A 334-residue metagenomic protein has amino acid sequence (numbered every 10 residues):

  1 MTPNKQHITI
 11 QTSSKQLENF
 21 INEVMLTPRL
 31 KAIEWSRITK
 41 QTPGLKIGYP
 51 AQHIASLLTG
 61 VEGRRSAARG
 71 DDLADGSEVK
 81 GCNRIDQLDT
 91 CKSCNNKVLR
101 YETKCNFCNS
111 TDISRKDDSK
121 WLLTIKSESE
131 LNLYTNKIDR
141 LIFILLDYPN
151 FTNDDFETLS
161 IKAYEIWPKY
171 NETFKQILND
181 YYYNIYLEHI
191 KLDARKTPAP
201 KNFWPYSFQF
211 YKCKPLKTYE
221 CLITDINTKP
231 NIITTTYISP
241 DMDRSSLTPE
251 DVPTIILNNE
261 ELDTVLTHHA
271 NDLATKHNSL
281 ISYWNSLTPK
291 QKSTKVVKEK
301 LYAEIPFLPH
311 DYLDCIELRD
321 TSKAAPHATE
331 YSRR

Functional and structural regions predicted by a protein language model:
M1-R69, D75, V79-R334: Nucleic-acid endonuclease domains
